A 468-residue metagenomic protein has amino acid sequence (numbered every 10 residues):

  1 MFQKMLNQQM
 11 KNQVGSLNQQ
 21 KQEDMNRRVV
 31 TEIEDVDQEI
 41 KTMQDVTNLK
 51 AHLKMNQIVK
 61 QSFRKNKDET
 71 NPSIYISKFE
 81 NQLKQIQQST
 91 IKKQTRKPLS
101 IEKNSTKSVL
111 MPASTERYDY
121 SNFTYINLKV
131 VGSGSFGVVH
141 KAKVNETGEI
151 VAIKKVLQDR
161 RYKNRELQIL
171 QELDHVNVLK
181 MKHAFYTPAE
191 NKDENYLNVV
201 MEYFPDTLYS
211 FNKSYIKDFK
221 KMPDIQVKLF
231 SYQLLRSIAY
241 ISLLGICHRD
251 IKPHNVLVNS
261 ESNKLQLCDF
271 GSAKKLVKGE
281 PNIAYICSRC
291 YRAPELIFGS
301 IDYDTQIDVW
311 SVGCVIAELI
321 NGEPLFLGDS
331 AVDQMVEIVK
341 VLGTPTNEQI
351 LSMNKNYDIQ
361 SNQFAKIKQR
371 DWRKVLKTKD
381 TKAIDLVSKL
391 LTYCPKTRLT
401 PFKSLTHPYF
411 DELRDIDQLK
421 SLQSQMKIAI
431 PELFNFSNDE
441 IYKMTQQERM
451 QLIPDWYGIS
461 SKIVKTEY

Functional and structural regions predicted by a protein language model:
V138: Conserved N-lobe ATP-binding subsite of Hanks-type protein kinase domains, especially the beta3 VAIK lysine
I150-V176: Conserved N-lobe beta3->alphaC-helix segment of eukaryotic protein kinase catalytic domains
D174-F185: Conserved HxN/HPN-centered segment at the entrance to the catalytic loop of eukaryotic protein kinase-like domains
E194-T207: Conserved short submotifs of the Hanks-type protein kinase catalytic core that shape the nucleotide-binding pocket
F230-S231: Activation segment signature within eukaryotic-like protein kinase domains
S242-V258: Catalytic-loop of the protein kinase fold
T344-S388: C-terminal lobe substrate-recognition/regulatory segment of protein kinase catalytic domains
I416-Y468: C-terminal intrinsically disordered, low-complexity extensions immediately downstream of enzyme catalytic cores
